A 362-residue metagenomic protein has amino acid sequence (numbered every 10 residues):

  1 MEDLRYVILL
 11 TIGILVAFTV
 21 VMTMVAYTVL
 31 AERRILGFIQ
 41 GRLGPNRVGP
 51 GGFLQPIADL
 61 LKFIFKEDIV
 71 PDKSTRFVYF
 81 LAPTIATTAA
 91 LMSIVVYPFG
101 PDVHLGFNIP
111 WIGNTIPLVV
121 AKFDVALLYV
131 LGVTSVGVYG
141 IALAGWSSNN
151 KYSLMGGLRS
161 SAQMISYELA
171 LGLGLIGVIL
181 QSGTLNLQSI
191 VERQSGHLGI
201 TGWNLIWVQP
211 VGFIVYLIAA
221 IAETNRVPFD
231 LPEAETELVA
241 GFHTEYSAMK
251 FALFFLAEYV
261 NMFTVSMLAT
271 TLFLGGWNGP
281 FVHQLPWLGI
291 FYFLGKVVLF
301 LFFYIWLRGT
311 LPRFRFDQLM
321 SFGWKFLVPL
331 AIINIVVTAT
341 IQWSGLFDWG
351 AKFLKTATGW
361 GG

Functional and structural regions predicted by a protein language model:
M1-G362: Selective transmembrane helix interface/packing segments
